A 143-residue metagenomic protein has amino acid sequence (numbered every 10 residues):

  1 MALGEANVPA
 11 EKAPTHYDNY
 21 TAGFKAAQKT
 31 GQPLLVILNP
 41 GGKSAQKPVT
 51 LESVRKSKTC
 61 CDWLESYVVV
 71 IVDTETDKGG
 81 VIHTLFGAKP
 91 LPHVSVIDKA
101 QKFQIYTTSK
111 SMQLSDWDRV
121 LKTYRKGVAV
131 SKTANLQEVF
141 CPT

Functional and structural regions predicted by a protein language model:
A2-G23: N-terminal "domain-start" segment that seeds a small globular fold
A2-G4, L38-N39, T59: A short alpha-helix capping/helix-coil boundary motif
A6-P9, P40-S44, L64-V69: N-terminal start-of-chain detector that recognizes signal peptides and the immediate post-cleavage beginning
Y17-K29, P48-V128: Thioredoxin-like thiol-disulfide oxidoreductase module
T30-S44: Short active-site neighborhood of thiol/selenol oxidoreductases, capturing the structured segment around
R125-E138: Short, solvent-exposed cationic patches
C141-T143: Short, solvent-exposed mixed-charge patches
